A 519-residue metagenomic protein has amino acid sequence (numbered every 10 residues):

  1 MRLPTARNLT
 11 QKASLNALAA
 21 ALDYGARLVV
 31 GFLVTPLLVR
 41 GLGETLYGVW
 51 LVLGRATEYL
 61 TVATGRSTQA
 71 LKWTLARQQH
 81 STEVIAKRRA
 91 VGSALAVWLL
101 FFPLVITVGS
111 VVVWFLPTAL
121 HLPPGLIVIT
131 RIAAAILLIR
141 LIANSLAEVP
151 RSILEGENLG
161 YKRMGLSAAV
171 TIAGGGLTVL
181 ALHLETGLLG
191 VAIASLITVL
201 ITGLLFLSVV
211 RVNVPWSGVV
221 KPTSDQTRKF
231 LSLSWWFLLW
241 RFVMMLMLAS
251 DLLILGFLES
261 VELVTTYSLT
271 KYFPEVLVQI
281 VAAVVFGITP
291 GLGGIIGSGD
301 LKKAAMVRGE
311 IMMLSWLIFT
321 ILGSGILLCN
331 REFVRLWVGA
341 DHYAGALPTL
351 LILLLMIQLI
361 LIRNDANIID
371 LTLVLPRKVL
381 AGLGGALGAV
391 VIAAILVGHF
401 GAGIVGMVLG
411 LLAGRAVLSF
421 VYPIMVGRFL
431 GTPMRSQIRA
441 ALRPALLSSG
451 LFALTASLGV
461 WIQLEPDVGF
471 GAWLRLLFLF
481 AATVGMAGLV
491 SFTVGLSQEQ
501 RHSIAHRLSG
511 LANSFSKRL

Functional and structural regions predicted by a protein language model:
M1-A13, F206-A249, L253, G287 (+4 more regions): Interhelical loop/hinge segments that connect adjacent transmembrane helices in multipass membrane
M1-G31, I85-A96, I127-T130, F206-V210 (+3 more regions): N-terminal membrane topogenesis motif
M1-R7, I424-I438, A453-L519: Membrane-proximal transmembrane or re-entrant/amphipathic helices at the cytosolic face
L9, A13, A96-A249, S457: Hydrophobic transmembrane helix module of multi-pass membrane transport proteins
S14, L141-L166, L189, L353-L387 (+1 more regions): Membrane-interface junctions at transmembrane-helix termini in multi-pass inner-membrane proteins
L15-F32, V170, A194-F206, V210 (+6 more regions): Transmembrane helical elements of multi-pass membrane transporters/channels
L37-L46, Y161, I172-L204, P376 (+4 more regions): Membrane-interface helix-loop junctions in multi-pass transport and translocation proteins
G65-S81, E155-G156, V214-W216, E275-W316 (+1 more regions): Helix-loop junctions and terminal segments of transmembrane helices in multi-pass membrane transport/translocation
